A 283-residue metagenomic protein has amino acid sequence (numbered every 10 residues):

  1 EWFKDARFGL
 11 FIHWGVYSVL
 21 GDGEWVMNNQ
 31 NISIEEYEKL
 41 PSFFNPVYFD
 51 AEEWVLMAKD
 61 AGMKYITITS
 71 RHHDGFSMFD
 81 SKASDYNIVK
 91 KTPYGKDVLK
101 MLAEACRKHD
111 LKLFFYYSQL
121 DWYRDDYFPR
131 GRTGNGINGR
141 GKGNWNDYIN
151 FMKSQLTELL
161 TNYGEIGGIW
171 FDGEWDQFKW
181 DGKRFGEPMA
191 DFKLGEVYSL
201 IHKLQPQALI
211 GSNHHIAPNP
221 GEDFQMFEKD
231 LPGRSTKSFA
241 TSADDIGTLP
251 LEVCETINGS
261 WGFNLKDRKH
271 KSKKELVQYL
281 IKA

Functional and structural regions predicted by a protein language model:
E1-A283: Mature catalytic domains of secreted/periplasmic carbohydrate-active enzymes
